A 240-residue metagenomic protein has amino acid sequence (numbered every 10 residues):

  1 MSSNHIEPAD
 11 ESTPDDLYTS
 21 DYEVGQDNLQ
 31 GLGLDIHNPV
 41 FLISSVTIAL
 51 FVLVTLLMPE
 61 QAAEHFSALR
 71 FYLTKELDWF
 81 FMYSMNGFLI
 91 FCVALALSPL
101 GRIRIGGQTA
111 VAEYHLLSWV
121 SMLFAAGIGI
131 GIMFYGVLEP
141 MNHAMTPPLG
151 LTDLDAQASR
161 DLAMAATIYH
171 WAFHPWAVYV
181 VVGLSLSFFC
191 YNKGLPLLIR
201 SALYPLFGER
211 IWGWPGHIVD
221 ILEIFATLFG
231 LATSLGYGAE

Functional and structural regions predicted by a protein language model:
S2-A158: N-terminal alpha-helical transmembrane segments of multi-pass membrane transport and channel/translocase proteins
L32-D35, P39-L42, V46-L56, L89-C92 (+3 more regions): Helix-loop-helix module between adjacent transmembrane segments
W79, L154-L162, I211-I221: Membrane-interface alpha-helices at helix entry/exit sites of multi-pass transporters
G101-I103, Y135, E139, L162 (+2 more regions): Flexible, active-site-adjacent loop/turn segments at secondary-structure boundaries
M141-F173, S187, F207: Membrane-interface helix-loop-helix junctions at boundaries between adjacent transmembrane segments
E240: Catalytic cores of enzyme domains
